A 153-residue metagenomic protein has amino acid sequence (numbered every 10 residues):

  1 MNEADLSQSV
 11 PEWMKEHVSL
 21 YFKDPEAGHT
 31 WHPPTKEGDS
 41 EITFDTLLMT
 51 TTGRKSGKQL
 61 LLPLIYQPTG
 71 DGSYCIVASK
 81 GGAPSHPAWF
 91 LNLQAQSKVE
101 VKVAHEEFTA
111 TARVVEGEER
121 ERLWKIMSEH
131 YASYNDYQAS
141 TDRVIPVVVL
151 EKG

Functional and structural regions predicted by a protein language model:
M1-D39: Extreme N-terminal tail/first-helix region
M1-S9, W13, Q59, P68 (+5 more regions): Soluble, non-transmembrane catalytic domains of enzymes that act on hydrophobic metabolites at membranes
V10-H17, E119-L123, S133: Alpha-helical structural motif
V18-P33, K58-T69, K102-E107: Short low-complexity stretches enriched in small and charged residues
E37-G38, T43-S79: Short beta-strand segments
M49, V148-K152: Short beta-strand element of the conserved SAM-dependent methyltransferase core
S79-Y131, S140-V144, K152: Short, structured beta-strand-loop surface elements
Y137: Acidic, metal-coordinating catalytic segment for phosphate/diphosphate chemistry, firing primarily on the Nudix
